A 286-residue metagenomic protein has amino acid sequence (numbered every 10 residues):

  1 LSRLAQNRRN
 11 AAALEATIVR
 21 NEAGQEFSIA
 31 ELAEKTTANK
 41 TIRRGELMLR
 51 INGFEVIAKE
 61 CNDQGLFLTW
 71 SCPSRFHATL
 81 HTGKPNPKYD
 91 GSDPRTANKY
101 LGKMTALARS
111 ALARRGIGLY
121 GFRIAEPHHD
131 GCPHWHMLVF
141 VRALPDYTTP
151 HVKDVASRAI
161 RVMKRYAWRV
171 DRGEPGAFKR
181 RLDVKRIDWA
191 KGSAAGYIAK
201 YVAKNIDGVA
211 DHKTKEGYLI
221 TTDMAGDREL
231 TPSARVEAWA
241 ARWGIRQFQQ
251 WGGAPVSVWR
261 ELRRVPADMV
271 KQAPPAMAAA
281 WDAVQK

Functional and structural regions predicted by a protein language model:
L1-G131, A143-K286: Right-hand nucleic-acid polymerase module
L138-R142: Short hydrophobic/aromatic beta-strand micro-patches that form the beta-sheet surface supporting nucleotide- or nucleic
